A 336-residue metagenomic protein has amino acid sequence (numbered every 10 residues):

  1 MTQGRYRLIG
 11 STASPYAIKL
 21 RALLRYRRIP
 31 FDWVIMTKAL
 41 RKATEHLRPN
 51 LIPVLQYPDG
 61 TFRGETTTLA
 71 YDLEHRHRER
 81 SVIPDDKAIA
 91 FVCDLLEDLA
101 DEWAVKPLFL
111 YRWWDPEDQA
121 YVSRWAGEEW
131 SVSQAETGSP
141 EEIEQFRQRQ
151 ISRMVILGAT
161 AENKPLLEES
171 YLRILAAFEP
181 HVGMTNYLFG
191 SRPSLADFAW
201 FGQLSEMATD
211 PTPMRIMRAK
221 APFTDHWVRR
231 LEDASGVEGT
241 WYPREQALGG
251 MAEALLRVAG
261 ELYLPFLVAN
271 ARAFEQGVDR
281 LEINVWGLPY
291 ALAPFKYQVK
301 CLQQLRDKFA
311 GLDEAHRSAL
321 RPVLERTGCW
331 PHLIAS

Functional and structural regions predicted by a protein language model:
M1-G138, L188, A208, G260-S336: GST-like domain detector, emphasizing the conserved glutathione-binding G-site in the N-terminal thioredoxin-like
I18, T67-Y71, F91-D94, D98 (+4 more regions): A structural signal for well-ordered alpha-helical segments within the folded catalytic domains of diverse enzymes
L20, L167-I174, F178-H181, W227 (+5 more regions): Alpha-helical packing segments of well-folded alpha/beta enzyme cores
W114-E168: Divalent-metal (Mg2+/Mn2+/Ca2+)-assisted nucleotide/phosphate chemistry catalytic cores
M154-L188: Short N-terminal edge-element motif at the start of the domain
L188-A208: GST superfamily/GST-like fold recognition
Q203-V237: Short His-centered aromatic/hydrophobic patch
P243-L264: Small-residue-rich helix-loop
